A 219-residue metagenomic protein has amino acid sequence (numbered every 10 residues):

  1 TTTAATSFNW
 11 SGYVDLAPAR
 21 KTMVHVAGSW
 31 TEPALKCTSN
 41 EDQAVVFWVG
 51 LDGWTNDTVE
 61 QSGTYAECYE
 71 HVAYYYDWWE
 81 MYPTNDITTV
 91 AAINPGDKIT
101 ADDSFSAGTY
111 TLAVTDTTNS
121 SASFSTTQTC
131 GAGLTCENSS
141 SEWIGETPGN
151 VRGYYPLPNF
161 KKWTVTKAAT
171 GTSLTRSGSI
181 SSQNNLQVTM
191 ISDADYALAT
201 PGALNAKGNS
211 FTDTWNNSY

Functional and structural regions predicted by a protein language model:
T1-Y219: Exposed, interaction-prone regions of secreted/extracellular proteins
